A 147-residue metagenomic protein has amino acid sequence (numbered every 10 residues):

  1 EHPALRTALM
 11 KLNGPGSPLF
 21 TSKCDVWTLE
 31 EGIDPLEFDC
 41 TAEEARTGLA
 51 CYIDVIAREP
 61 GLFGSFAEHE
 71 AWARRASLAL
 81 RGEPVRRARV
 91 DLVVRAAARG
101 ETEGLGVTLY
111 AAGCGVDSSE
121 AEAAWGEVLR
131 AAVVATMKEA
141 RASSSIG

Functional and structural regions predicted by a protein language model:
E1-G147: Structured alpha/beta or helical-core interaction and ligand-binding surfaces enriched in interleaved
